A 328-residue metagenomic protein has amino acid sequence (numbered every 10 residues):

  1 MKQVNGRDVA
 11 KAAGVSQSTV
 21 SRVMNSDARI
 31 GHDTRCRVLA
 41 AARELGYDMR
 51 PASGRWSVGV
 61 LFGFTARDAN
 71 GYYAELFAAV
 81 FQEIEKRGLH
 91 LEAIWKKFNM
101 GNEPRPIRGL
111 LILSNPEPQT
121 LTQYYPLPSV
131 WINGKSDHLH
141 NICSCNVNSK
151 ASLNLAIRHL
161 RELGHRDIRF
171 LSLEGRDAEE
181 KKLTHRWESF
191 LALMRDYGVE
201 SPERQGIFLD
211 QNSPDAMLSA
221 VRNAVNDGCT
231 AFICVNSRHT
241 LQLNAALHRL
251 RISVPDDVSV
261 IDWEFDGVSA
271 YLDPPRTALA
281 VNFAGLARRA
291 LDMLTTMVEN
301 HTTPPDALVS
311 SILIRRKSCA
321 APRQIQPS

Functional and structural regions predicted by a protein language model:
M1-G54: N-terminal helix-turn-helix DNA-binding module of bacterial transcription factors
T19-R22, S53-D68, D167-R176: Short beta-strand segments enriched in small/hydrophobic residues
R37, G71-K86, L155, K181-E200 (+3 more regions): Short, solvent-exposed amphipathic alpha-helices that sit in or adjacent to ligand/effector-binding or catalytic
W56-R158, R222-D227, R238: Alpha-helical recognition/docking segments in bacterial nutrient-uptake and carbohydrate-utilization systems
I84-W95, L191-P214: Short beta-strand elements in bilobed, periplasmic/extracellular small-molecule ligand-binding domains
C143-L171, P214-R222, A280-E299: Hydrophobic alpha-helical segments within soluble ligand-binding/sensing domains
A156-Y197, T303-A320: An alpha-beta-alpha
S219-S328: Flexible loop/turn connectors
